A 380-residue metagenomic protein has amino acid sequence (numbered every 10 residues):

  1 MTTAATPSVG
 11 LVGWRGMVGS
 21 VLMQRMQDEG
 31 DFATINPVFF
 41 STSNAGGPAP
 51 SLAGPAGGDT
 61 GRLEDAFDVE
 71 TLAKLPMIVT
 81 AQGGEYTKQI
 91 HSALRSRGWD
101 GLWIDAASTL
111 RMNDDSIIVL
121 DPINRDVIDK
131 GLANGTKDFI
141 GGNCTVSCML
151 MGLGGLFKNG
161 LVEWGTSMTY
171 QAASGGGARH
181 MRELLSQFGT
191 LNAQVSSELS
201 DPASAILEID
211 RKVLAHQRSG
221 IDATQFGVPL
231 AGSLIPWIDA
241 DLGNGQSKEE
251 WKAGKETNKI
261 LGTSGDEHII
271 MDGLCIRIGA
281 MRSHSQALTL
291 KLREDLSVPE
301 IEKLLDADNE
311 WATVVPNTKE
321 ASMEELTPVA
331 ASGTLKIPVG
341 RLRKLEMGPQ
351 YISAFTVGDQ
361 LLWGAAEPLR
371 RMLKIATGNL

Functional and structural regions predicted by a protein language model:
T2-Q225, D266-I270, I337-P338, L342-G348 (+2 more regions): N-terminal Rossmann-like NAD(P) cofactor-binding subdomain of oxidoreductases, focused on the glycine-rich
W14, L22, I90, G152 (+6 more regions): General structural feature for long, well-ordered alpha-helical segments within catalytic domains of soluble enzymes
L22, M26, L94, T257-S264 (+1 more regions): Hydrophobic, Leu/Ile/Phe/Ala-enriched alpha-helical segments that form helix-helix packing faces
S43-A45, C144-T145, T169-G176, D222 (+4 more regions): Glycine-rich beta-alpha junction loops
K137-C148, G245-K255, G364-P368: A glycine-rich, Thr/Ser-enriched phosphate-binding loop motif common to dinucleotide/cofactor-binding enzymes
Q217-R277: Oxyanion-binding "anion nests"
G265-L380: C-terminal active-site/capping subdomain that shapes the small-molecule cofactor and substrate pocket of enzyme
